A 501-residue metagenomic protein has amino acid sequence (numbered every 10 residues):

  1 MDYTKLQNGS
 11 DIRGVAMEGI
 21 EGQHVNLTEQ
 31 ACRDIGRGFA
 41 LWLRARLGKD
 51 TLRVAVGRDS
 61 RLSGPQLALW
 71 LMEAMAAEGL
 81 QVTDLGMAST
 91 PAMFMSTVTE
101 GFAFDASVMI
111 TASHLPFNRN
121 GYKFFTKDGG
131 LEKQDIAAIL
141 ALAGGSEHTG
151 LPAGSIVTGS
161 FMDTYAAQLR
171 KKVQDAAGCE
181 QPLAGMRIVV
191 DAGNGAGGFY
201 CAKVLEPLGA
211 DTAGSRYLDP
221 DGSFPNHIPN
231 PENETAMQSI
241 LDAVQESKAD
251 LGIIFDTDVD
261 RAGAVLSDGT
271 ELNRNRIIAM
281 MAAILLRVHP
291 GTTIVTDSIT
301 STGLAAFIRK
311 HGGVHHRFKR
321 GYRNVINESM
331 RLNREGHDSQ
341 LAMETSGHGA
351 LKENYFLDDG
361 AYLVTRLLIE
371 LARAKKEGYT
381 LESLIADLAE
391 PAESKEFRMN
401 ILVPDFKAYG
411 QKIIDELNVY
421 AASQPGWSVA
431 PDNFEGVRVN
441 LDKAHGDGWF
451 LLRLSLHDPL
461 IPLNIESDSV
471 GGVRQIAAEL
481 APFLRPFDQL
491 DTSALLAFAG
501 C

Functional and structural regions predicted by a protein language model:
M1-L71, A77, S155-I188: An N-terminal, well-structured beta->alpha segment
L41, K49, R53-R119, K203-V265: N-terminal small/polar loop signature for handling phosphorylated ligands or for N-terminal nucleophile
V56-R58, V190-A192, L266, E353 (+1 more regions): Short glycine-centered, acidic/aromatic-flanked micro-motifs in structured strand/loop junctions that mark active-site
A76, L85-G86, T90, A141-A167 (+3 more regions): Proline/glycine-rich low-complexity loops and linkers
N118-S247: Gly/Ser/Thr-enriched, mixed-charge loops and adjacent short helices that form phosphate/oxyanion-binding elements
E132, S215-Y217, T270-H289, G360-L368: Gly/Ser/Thr-rich active-site loops/lids in small-molecule metabolic enzymes that frequently grip phosphoryl groups
P290-N464, S469-C501: Phosphate-binding and adjacent anionic-ligand microenvironments
